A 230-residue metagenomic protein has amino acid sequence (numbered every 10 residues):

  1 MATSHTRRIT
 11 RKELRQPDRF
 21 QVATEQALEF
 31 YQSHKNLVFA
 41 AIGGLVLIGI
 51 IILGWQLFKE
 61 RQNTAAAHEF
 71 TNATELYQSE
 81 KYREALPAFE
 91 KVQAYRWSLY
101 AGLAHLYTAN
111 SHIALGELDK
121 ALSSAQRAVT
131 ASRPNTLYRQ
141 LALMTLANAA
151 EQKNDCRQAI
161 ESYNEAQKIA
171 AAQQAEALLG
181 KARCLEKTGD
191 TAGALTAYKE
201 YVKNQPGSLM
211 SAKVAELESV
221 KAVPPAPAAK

Functional and structural regions predicted by a protein language model:
A2-G44: N-terminal positive-inside, membrane-proximal cytosolic segments immediately preceding the first
L37, A94-A101, T130-R139, A166-A175 (+1 more regions): Short solvent-exposed coil/turn linkers within tandem alpha-helical repeat scaffolds
Y82-R83, L118, C156, T191: TPR-repeat structural position
